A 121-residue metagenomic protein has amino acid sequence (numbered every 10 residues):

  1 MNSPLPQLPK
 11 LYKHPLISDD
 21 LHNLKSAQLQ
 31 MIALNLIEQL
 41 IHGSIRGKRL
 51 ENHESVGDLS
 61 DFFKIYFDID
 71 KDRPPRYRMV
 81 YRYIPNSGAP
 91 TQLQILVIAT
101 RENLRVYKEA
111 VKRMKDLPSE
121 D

Functional and structural regions predicted by a protein language model:
M1-Q39, D121: Arg/Lys-rich, positively charged N-terminal/basic patches that mediate binding to nucleic acids
N2-P4, F67-D121: Enriched for short, Lys/Arg-rich terminal
Q7-K10, G57-D58, K112: A general structural signal for short secondary-structure boundary/capping elements
L8-K10, F62, Q92: A residue-level signal for beta-strand positions that form part of recognition/binding surfaces within mature
S18-L21, V56, N103-L104: A short acidic, often aromatic-flanked loop/helix-cap motif at beta-alpha or helix-coil junctions that lines enzyme
K25, L36-S44, I69, A99: Generic secondary-structure microfeatures
I41-K71: A short, surface-exposed loop/turn module that caps and links secondary-structure elements
